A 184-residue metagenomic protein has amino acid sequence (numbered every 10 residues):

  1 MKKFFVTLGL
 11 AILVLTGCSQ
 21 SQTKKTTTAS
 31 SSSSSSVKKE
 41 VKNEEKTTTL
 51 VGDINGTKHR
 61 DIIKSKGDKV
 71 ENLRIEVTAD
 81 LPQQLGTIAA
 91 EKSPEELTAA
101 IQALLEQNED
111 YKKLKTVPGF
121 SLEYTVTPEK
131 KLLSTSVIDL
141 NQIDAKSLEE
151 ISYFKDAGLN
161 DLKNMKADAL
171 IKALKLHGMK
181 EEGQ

Functional and structural regions predicted by a protein language model:
M1-F4: Positively charged n-region of N-terminal signal peptides that target proteins for export
L10-A11: Hydrophobic alpha-helical targeting segments used for export or membrane insertion
V14-G17: C-terminal motif of bacterial Sec signal peptides marking the signal peptidase cleavage site
Q20-Q22, E109-Q184: Mature, soluble, non-transmembrane domains
S21-T49: N-terminal, intrinsically disordered, polar/charged segments of Gram-positive cell-envelope systems that serve as
N43-G67: Long, contiguous binding/interaction regions
D61-Q83: Early exported N-terminus immediately downstream of N-terminal targeting peptides
V77-E106: Acidic, aromatic-enriched beta-alpha/helix-loop junctions
